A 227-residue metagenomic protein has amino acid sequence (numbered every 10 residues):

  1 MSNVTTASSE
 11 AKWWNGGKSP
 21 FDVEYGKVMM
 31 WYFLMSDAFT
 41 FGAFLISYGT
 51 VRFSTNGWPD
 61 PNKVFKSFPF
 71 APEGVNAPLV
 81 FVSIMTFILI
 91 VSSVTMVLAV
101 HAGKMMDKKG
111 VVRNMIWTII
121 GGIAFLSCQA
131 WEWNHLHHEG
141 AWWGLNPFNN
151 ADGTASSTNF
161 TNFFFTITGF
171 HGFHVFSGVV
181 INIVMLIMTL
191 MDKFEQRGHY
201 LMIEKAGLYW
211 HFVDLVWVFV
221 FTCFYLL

Functional and structural regions predicted by a protein language model:
M1-L227: ...captures the hydrophobic TM-helix bundle architecture rather than a specific catalytic motif, and can also fire on
